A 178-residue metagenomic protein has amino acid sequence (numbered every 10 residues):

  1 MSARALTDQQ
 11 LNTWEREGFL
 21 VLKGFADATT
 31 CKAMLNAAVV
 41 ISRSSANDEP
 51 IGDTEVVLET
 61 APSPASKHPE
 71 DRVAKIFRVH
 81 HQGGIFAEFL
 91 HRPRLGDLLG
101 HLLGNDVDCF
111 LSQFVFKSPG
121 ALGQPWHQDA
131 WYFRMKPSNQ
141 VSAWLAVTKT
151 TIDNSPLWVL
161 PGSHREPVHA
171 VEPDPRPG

Functional and structural regions predicted by a protein language model:
M1-R16, K23-W126, Y132-M135, E172: Non-heme Fe(II)-dependent double-stranded beta-helix
F19-V21, S142-A146, V159: Conserved hydrophobic/aromatic beta-strand scaffold that supports enzyme active sites
F86, A146-K149, P161: Active-site neighborhoods and metal-handling regions in enzymes and metal-associated proteins
L102, H127, R134-I152: Short, conserved beta-strand element in jelly-roll/cupin
S112, V141, S155: Change "...and in nucleic-acid phosphodiester-cleaving endonucleases..." to "...and in nucleic-acid processing enzymes
I152-G178: Double-stranded beta-helix
